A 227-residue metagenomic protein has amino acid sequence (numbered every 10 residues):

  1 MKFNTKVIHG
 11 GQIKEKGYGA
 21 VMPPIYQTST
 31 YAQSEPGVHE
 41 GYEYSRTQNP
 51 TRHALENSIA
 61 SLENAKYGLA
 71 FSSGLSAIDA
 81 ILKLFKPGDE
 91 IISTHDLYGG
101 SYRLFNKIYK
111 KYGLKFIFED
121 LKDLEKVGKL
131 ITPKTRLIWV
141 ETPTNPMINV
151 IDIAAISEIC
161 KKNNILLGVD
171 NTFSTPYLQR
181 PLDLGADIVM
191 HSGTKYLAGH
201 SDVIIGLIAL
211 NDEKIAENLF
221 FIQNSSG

Functional and structural regions predicted by a protein language model:
M1-Y42: N-terminal glycine-rich, Lys/His-bearing helix-loop that initiates the first secondary-structure elements of many
K2-N4, N49, S73, R180: Secondary-structure junction/capping motif
A20-V21, H53, N64, D202: Short, basic and Ser/Thr-rich N-terminal targeting/leader segments
T30-D79, K83-L84, G100-Y109: Conserved N-terminal alpha-helix of the aminotransferase class I/II PLP-enzyme fold
Y67-G227: Conserved PLP-enzyme active-site core in the AAT-like
